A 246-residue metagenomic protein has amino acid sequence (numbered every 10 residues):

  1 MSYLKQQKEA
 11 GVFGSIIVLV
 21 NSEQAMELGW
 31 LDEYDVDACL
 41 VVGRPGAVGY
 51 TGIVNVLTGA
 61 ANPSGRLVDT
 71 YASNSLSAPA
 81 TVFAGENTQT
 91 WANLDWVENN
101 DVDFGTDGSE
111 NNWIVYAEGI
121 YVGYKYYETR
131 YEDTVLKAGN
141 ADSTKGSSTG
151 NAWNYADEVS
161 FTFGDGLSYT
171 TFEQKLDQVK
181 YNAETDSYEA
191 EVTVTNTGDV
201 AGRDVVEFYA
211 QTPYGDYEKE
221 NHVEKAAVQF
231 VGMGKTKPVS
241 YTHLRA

Functional and structural regions predicted by a protein language model:
S2-Q6: Alpha-helical scaffolding segments of alpha/beta enzyme cores, especially the outer helices of TIM-barrel or partial
Q7-S15, V36: A short helix->loop->beta-strand "cap" motif at the edges of active sites that frequently abuts
L19-R203, Y209-Q211, K225: Secreted, periplasmic, or luminal enzymes acting at the cell surface/secretory milieu
A210-M233: Short aromatic-acidic-glycine turn motif
M233-V239: Beta-strand-rich interaction surfaces with strong enrichment in secreted/lumenal proteins
T242-A246: Conserved small/polar residues in nucleotide/adenosyl-binding loops
